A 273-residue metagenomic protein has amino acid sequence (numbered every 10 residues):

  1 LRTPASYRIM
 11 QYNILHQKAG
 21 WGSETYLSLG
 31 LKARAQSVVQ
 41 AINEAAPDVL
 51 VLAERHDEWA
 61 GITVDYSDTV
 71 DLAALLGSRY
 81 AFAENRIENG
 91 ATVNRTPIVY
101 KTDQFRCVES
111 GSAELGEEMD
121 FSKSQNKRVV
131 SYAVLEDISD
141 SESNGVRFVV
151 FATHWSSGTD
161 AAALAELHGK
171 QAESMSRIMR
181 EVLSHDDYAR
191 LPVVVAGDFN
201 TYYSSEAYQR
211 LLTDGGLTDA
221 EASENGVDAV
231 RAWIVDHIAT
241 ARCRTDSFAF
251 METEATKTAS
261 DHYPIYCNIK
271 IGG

Functional and structural regions predicted by a protein language model:
L1-L75, G90, K170-E173, G273: N-terminal, active-site-proximal structural segment of metallo-dependent hydrolase catalytic domains
P4-R8, A45-V49, G77-F82, N144-V149 (+2 more regions): Loop/turn elements at helix/coil->beta-strand transitions in domains of secreted/extracellular proteins
A5-R8, T92-R95, K127-S131, V146 (+3 more regions): Residues that flank catalytic or metal-binding motifs in active/ligand-binding sites
N13-I14, R55, T153-W155, G197-F199 (+1 more regions): Active-site metal-binding loops of divalent metal-dependent hydrolases
K18, D57-G61, A91-V93, S157-D160 (+2 more regions): Active-site environment of divalent metal-dependent phosphoester hydrolases
E54-V149, T153-W155, A249-E252: Structured beta-strand-rich core segments of catalytic domains in phosphoester-bond hydrolases
V129-F151, A163-L211: His/acidic metal-ligating clusters that form di-metal
M179-V194, F199-G273: Metal-dependent phosphoester-hydrolase catalytic domains
